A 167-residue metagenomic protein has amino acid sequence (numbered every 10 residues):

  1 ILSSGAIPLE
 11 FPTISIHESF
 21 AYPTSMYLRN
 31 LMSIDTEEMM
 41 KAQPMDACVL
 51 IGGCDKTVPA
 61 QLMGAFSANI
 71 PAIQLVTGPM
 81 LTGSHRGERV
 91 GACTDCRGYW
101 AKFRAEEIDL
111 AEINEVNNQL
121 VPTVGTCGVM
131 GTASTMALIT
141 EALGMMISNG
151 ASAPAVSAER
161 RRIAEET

Functional and structural regions predicted by a protein language model:
I1-R29: Anionic-ligand anchoring segments at beta-strand to alpha-helix junctions in alpha/beta enzyme folds, i.e., glycine
M26-T167: Active-site cavity-forming subdomains of large catalytic enzyme subunits
